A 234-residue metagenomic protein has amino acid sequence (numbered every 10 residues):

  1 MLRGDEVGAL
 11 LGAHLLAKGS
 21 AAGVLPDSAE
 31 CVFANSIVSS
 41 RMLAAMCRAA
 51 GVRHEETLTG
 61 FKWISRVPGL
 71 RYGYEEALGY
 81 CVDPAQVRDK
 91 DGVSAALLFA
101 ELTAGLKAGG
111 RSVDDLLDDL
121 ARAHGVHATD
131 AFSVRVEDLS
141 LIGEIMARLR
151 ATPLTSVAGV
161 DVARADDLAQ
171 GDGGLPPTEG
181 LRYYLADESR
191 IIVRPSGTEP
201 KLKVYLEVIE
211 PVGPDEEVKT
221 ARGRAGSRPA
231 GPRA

Functional and structural regions predicted by a protein language model:
M1-E6, A17: Hydrophobic, small-residue-rich alpha-helical packing segments that form membrane-like cores
L10, K18-P195, K203-L206, V212-A234: Phosphate-binding and adjacent anionic-ligand microenvironments
A13: His/Glu-based metal-binding/catalytic segments typifying zinc-dependent metallopeptidases
